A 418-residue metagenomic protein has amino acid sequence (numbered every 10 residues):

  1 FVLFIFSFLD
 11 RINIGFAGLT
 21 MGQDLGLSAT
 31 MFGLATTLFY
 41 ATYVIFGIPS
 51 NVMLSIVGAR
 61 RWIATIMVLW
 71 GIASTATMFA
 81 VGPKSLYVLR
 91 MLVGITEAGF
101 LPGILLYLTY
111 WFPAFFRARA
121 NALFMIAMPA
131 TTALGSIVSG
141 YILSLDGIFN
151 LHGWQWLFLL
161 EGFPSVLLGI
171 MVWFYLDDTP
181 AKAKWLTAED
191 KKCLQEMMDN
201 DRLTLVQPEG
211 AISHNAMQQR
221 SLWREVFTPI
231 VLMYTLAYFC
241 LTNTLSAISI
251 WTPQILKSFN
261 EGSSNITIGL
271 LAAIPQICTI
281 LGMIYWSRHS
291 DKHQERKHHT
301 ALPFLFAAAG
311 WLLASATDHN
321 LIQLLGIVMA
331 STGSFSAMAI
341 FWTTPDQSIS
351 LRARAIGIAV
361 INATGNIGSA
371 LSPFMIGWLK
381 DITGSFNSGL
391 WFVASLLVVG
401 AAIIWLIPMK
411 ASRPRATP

Functional and structural regions predicted by a protein language model:
I14-G15, R224-S287, M338, W342 (+1 more regions): Extracytoplasmic gate region of multi-pass secondary transporters
G26, G58, F79-S85, T96 (+3 more regions): Helix-breaking motifs and short loop linkers at transmembrane-helix boundaries and internal kinks in secondary membrane
I45-K84: Conserved MFS/SLC helix-loop-helix module at the cytosolic interface between two early adjacent transmembrane helices
F46-G58, G282-E295: Helix-to-loop junctions at the C-terminal end of transmembrane segments in multipass secondary transporters
S55-M67, D291-F304: Cytoplasmic membrane-interface "Motif A"-like loop-to-helix N-cap segments of 12-TM Major Facilitator Superfamily
L89-I126: Cytoplasmic helix-loop-helix junction between adjacent transmembrane helices in 12-TM secondary transporters
R119-L143, P164-S165, N362-S372: Glycine-rich segments within core transmembrane alpha-helices of 12-TM secondary carriers
R296-T344: C-terminal transmembrane helical hairpin of 12-TM major facilitator-type secondary transporters
